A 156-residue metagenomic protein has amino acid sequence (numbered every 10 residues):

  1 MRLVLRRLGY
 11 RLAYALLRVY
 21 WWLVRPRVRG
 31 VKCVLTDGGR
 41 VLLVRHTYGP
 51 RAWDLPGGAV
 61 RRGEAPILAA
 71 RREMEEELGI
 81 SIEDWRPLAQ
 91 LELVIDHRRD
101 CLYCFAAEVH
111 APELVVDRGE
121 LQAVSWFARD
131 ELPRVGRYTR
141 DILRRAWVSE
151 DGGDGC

Functional and structural regions predicted by a protein language model:
M1-K32: Acidic, metal-coordinating catalytic segment for phosphate/diphosphate chemistry, firing primarily on the Nudix
R29-V31, G39, D100-Y103, Q122: Change "...and in nucleic-acid phosphodiester-cleaving endonucleases..." to "...and in nucleic-acid processing enzymes
T36-E76: Conserved Nudix-box catalytic region and its N-terminal flanking loop in Nudix hydrolases and closely related
R51, R118-C156: Nudix hydrolase/Nudix homology domain
V60, L93, V109-H110, L121 (+1 more regions): Hydrophobic pocket-lining residues within nucleotide cofactor-binding pockets
S81-Q90: A short coil-to-beta-strand element that immediately follows conserved catalytic motifs
L91-V115, S125, A146: Active-site-adjacent beta-strand/loop module that shapes the phosphate/pyrophosphate-binding cleft
